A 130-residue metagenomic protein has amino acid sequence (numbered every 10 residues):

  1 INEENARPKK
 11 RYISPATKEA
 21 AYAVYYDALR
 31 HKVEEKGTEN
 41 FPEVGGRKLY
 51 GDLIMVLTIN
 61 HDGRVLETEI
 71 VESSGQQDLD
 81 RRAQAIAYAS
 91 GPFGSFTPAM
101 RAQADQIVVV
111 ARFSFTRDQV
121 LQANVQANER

Functional and structural regions predicted by a protein language model:
I1-Y12, H31-G37, N60-E72, Q84-R130: Conserved "boundary/linchpin" sites in short secondary-structure elements
P8, A23-Y26, P42: Alpha-helical promoter-recognition and RNA polymerase-docking modules of transcription initiation factors, dominated by
Y12-A21, V44, E69-S73: Second-shell loop/turn segments in exported
T17-V24, R30, E34: Core segments of small alpha/beta cavity-forming domains
Y25, L29, L79-A83: Stable alpha-helical elements in mature extracytoplasmic
F41-G46, P98-A99: Surface-exposed patches in mature extracellular/periplasmic domains of secreted proteins
K48-L53: Short, small/polar residue-rich loop motifs at catalytic or cofactor-binding pockets
